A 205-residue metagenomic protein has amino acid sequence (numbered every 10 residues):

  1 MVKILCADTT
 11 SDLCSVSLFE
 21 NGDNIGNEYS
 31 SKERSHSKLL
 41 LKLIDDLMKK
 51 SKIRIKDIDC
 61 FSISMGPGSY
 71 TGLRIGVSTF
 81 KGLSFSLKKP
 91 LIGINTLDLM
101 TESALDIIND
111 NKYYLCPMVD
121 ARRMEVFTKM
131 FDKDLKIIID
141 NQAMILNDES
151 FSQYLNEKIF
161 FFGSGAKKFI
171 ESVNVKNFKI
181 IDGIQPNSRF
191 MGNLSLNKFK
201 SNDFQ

Functional and structural regions predicted by a protein language model:
M1-M65: N-terminal beta-alpha supersecondary unit
D23, P90-Q185: Surface "functional belts" at beta-alpha junctions
S31-L39, Y70, R74, S78 (+1 more regions): Residues at secondary-structure transition points
D45-D46, L105-D106, N193-N197: Short glycine/serine- and small hydrophobic-enriched flexible loop segments
K49-K56, F85-I94, D110-N111, D203-F204: Phosphate-handling active-site elements
C60-T96: DPxDG-like acidic metal-binding loop motif
I180-Q205: Acyltransferase
